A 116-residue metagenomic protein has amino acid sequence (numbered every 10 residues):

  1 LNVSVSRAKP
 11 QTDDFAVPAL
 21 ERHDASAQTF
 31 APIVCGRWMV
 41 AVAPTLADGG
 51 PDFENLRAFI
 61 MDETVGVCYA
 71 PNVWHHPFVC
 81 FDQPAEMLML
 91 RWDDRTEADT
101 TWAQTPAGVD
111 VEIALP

Functional and structural regions predicted by a protein language model:
L1-E54, A58, D82, R91 (+2 more regions): Non-catalytic, conserved peripheral segments adjacent to functional cores
F30, V67, H75-C80: Short beta-strand His + acidic residue motifs that chelate non-heme Fe in jelly-roll/DSBH and cupin folds
I60-W74: Conserved metal-binding segment of the jelly-roll/cupin
Y69-P71, M89, D99: Intrinsically disordered regions, especially transient/low-confidence alpha-helical propensity segments and coil-helix
V79-D82, M87: Active-site-proximal loop/helix of nucleotide/amide-processing enzymes and allied scaffolds
